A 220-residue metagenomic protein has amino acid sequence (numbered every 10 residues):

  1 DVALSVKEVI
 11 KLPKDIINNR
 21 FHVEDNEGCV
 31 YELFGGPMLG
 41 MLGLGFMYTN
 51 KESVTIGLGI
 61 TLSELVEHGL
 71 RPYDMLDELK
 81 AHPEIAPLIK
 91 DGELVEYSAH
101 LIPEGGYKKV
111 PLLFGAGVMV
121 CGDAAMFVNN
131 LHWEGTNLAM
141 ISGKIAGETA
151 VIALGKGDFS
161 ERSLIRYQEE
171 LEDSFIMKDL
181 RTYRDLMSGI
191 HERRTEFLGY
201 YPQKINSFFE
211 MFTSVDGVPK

Functional and structural regions predicted by a protein language model:
D1-K90, M126: Predominantly flavin-linked oxidoreductase catalytic cores and closely associated redox partners
R20-H22, K90-G92, L180-M187: Short coil/turn segments at secondary-structure boundaries
P87-S98, G157-L164: Flexible, glycine/charged-enriched surface loops at secondary-structure junctions
A99-N130, I165, M177: FAD-binding beta-loop-beta segment adjacent to the flavin cofactor pocket
F114, C121-A124, A139-A150: Extended, hydrophobic alpha-helical segments in both membrane/secreted and soluble proteins
M126-H132, K144-L198: Active-site-proximal substrate-binding core of FAD-dependent oxidoreductases
L131-A139: Alpha-helix N-cap/helix-initiation motif
I190-K220: C-terminal auxiliary extensions adjacent to catalytic cores
